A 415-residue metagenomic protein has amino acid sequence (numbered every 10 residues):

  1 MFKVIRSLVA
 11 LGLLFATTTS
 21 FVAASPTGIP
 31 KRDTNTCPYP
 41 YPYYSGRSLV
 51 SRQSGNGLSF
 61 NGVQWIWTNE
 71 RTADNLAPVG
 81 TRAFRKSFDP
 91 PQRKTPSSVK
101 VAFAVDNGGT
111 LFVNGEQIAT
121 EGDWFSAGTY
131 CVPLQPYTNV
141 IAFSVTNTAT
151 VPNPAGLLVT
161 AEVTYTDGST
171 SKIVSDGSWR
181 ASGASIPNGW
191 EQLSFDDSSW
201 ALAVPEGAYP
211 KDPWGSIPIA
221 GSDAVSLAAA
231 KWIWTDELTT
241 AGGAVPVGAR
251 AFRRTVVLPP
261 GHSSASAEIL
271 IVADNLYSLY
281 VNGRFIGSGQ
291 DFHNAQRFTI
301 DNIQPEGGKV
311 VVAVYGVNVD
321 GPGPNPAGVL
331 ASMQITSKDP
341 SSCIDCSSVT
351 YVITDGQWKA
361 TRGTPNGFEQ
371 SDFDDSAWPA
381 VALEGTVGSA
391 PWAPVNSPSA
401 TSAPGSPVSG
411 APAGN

Functional and structural regions predicted by a protein language model:
M1-D33, N415: Fungal secretory targeting signals
G28-S51: N-terminal, immediately post-signal peptide pro-regions of secreted/luminal proteins
T36-P38, V132, S342-S347: Sequence contexts marking disulfide-bonded cysteines in secreted/extracellular proteins
Y44, V50-D74, V140-K231, D236-T240 (+1 more regions): An acidic-aromatic loop/edge-strand motif
P78-P91, S126-C131, P246-P259, Q296-T299: Short beta-strands within extracellular/lumenal beta-sheet-rich domains
F88, K94-V113, I141-F143, W200 (+4 more regions): Aromatic-lined ligand-binding clefts that engage carbohydrates, nucleic acids, or primary amines
V113-T129, V281-F298: Solvent-exposed beta-strand/loop surfaces of large extracellular or lumenal domains
Q135-Y137, E306-G308, S376: A glycine-anchored, Pro-Gly-centered beta-turn/N-cap motif
